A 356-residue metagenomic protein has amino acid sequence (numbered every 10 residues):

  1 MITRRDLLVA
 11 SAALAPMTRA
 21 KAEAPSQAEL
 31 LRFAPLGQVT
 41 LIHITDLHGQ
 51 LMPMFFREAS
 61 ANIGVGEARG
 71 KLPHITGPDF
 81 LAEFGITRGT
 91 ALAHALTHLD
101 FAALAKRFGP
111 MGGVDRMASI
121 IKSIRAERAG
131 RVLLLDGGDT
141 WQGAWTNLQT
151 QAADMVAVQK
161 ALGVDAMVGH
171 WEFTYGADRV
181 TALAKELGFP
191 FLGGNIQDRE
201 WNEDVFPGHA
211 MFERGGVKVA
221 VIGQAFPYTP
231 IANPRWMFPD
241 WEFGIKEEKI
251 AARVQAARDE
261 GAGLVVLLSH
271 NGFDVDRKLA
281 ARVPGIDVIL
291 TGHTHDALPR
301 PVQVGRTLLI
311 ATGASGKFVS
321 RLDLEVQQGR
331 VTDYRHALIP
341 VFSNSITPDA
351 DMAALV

Functional and structural regions predicted by a protein language model:
I2-T3, L8-V9, L14, R19-M352: Acidic, metal/ion-coordinating pockets
L355-V356: Phosphate-proximal small/polar/acidic motifs at interfaces that engage nucleotide phosphates, polyphosphates
